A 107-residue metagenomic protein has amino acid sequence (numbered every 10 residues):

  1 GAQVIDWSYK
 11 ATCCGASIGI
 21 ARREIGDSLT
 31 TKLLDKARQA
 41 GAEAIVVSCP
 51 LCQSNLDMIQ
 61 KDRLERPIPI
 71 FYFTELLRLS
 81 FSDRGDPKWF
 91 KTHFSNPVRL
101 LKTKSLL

Functional and structural regions predicted by a protein language model:
A2-I25: Short connector loops at secondary-structure junctions
A16-G19, I25-G26, L56-K61, G85: Histidine/acidic-residue-rich catalytic or RNA/ligand-binding cores of hydrolases and nuclease-related proteins
I25-G41, N55: A short, acidic, amphipathic alpha-helical segment used as a generic capping/interface helix at domain edges
S48-C52: Helix N-cap/beta->alpha junction signal
M58-K61, G85-L107: Short flanking/linker segments adjacent to small metal-binding domains or redox-active Cys/His motifs
L64-S95: Short, flexible loop segments at boundaries between secondary-structure elements
